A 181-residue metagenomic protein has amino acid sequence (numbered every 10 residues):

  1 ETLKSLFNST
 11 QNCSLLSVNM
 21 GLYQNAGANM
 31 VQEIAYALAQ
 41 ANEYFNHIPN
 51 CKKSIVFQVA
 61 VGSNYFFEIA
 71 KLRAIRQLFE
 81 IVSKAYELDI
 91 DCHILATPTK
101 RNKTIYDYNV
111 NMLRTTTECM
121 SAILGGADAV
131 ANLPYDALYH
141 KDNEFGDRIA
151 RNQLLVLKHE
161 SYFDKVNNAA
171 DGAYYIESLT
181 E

Functional and structural regions predicted by a protein language model:
E1-A60, N64, A129, L133: Catalytic alpha/beta active-site cores
K4-N8, Y36-H47, A74-I81, E118 (+2 more regions): Alpha-helical scaffolding segments of alpha/beta enzyme cores, especially the outer helices of TIM-barrel or partial
T10-N12, N46-K52, L78-D91, M120-D128 (+1 more regions): Secondary-structure transition/capping motifs at alpha-helix termini and the adjoining loop/turn into the next element
L16-V18, L72, A96-T97, M112-I123 (+3 more regions): Long, contiguous hydrophobic alpha-helical segments, chiefly transmembrane helices and signal peptides
G21-Y23, S54-A60, H93-R101, P134-H140 (+1 more regions): A glycine-rich phosphate-binding loop feature that marks nucleotide/adenosyl-phosphate handling sites
N29-E33, N64-A74, R101-L113, H140-A150 (+1 more regions): Short glycine/threonine-rich loop-to-helix capping motif typified by GTGT followed within a few residues by an Asp-Pro
Y44-S63, I69-L72, R76-S83, H93-A96: C-terminal extensions
T117, D128-E181: Active-site or pore-adjacent capping/gating segments
